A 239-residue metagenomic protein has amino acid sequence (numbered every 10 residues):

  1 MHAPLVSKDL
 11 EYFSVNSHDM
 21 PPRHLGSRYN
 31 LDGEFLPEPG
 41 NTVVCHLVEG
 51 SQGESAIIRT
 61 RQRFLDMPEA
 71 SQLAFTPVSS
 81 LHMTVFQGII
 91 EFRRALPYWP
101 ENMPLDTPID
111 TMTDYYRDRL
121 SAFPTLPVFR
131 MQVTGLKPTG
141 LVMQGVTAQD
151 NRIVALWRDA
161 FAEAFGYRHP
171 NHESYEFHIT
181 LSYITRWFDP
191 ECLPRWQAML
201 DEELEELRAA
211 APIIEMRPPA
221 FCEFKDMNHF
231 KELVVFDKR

Functional and structural regions predicted by a protein language model:
M1-R239: Histidine-dependent nucleotide/RNA phosphoesterase domain, centered on the 2H-phosphoesterase fold with its duplicated
